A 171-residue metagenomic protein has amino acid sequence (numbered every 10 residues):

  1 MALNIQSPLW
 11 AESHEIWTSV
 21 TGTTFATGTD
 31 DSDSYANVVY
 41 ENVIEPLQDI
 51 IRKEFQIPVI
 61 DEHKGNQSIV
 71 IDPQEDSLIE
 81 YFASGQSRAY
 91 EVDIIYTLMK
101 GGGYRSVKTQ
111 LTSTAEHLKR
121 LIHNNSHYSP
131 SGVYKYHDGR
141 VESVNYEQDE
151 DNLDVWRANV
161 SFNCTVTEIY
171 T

Functional and structural regions predicted by a protein language model:
M1-E62, E75-T171: Charged, amphipathic alpha-helical segments and their flanking helix caps
N66-E75: A short, hydrophobic beta-strand-centered structural micro-motif
